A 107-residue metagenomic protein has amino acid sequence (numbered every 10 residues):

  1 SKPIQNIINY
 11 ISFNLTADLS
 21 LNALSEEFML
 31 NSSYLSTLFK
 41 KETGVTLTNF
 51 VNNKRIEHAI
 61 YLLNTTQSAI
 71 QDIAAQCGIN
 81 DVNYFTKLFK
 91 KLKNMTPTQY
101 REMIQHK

Functional and structural regions predicted by a protein language model:
P3: Flexible loop/N-cap segments at domain edges
I8-F13, D18, K41-N80, E102-K107: Terminal helix-turn-helix DNA-binding modules in bacterial transcription factors
F13, A17-S32, S36, K41: C-terminal accessory/binding modules appended to enzymatic or scaffolding proteins
N22, S33, A69-D72, V82-N83 (+1 more regions): Residues within helix-turn-helix
E27-F28, C77, F89: Core residues of bacterial helix-turn-helix
L35, F39, Y84-F85, F89: Short hydrophobic/aromatic patch on the recognition helix
K87-K107: …primarily DNA-binding HTH/wHTH and HhH modules…
